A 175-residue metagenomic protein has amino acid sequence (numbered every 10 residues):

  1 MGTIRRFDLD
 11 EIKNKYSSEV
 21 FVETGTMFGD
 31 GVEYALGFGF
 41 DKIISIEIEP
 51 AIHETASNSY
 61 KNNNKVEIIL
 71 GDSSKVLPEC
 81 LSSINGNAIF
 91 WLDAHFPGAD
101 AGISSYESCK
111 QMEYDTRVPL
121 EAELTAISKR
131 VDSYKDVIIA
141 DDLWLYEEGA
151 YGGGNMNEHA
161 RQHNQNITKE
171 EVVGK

Functional and structural regions predicted by a protein language model:
M1-I89, H95-K175: A short alpha-helical cap/connector motif
